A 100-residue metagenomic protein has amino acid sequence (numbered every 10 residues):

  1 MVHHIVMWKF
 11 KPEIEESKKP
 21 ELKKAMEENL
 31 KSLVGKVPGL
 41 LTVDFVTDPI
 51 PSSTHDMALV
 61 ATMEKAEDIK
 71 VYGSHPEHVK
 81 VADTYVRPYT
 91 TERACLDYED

Functional and structural regions predicted by a protein language model:
M1-D56, E64-S74, D97-D100: Short S/T/G/P-rich N-terminal loop/turn motif that feeds into the first structured element of a domain
A66-A94: C-terminal structural segments of small proteins and small subunits
